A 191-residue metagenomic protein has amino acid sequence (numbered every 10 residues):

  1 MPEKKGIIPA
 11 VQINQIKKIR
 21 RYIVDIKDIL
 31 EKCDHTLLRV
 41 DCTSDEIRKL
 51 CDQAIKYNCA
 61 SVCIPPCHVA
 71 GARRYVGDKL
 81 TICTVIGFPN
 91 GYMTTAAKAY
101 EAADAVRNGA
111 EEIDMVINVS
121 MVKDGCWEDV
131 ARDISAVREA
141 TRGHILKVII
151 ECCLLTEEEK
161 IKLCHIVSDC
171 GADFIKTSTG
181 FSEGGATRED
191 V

Functional and structural regions predicted by a protein language model:
K4-I7, V11-V24: Short, Lys/Arg-enriched N-terminal segments with co-localized hydrophobic residues within the first ~10-30 amino acids
I26-Y57, C67-Y75, K79-F88, T94-V191: Alpha/beta enzyme core
S61-I64: Short, hydrophobic beta-strand segments that form beta-sheet elements in well-ordered domains
